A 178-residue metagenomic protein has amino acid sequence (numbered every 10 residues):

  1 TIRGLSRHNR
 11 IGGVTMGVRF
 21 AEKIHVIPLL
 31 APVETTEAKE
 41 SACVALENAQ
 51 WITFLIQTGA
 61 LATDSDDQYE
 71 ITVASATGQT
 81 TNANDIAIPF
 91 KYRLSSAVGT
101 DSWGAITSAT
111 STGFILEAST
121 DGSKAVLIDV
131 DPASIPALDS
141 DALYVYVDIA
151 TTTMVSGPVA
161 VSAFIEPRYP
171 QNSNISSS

Functional and structural regions predicted by a protein language model:
T1-T15: Short, Lys/Arg-enriched N-terminal segments with co-localized hydrophobic residues within the first ~10-30 amino acids
M16-S178: Surface-exposed, low-hydrophobicity beta-strand/loop segments enriched in small/polar/acidic residues
